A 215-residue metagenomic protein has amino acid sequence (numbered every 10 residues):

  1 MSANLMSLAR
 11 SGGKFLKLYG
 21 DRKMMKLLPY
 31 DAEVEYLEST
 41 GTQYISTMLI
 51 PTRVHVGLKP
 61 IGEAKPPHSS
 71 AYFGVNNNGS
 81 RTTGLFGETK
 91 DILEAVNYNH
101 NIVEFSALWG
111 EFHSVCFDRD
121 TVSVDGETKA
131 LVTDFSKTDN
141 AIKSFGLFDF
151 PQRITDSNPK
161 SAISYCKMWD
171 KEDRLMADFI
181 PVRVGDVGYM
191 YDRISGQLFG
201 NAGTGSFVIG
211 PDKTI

Functional and structural regions predicted by a protein language model:
M1-K17: Short, intrinsically disordered N-terminal pre-domain segments
G13, M24-K26, S164-I215: Extended recognition patches within non-cytosolic domains
L27-E94, D170-M176: Extracellular glycan-recognition modules
E38, N97-N99, S123-E127: A general beta-strand register signal
Q43-Y44, I102-E104, S123, K129-L131 (+2 more regions): Short, isolated positions in well-ordered beta-strands
K90-S114: Short, aromatic/His-centered strand-loop micro-motif at the edge of beta-sheets
S106-E127, W169-E172: Localized edge beta-strand/strand-to-loop motifs within extracellular or lumenal beta-rich domains
A130-A162: Flexible glycan-contacting loops in extracellular carbohydrate-active proteins
